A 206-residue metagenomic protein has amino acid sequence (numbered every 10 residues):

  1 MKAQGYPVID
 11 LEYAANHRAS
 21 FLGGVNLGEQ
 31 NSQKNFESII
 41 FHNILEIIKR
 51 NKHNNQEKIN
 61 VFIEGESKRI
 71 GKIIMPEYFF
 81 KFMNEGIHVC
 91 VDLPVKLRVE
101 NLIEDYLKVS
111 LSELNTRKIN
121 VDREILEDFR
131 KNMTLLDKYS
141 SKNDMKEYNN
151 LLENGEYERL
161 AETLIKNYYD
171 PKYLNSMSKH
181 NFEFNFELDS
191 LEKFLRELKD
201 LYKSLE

Functional and structural regions predicted by a protein language model:
M1-Q4: Glycine-rich phosphate-binding P-loop
Y6-K81: Conserved nucleotide-sensing/catalytic segment adjacent to the nucleotide-binding pocket in NTP-handling enzymes
K81-I87, D92-E206: Conserved NTP phosphate-binding and transfer environment spanning the P-loop NTPase/kinase superfamily
